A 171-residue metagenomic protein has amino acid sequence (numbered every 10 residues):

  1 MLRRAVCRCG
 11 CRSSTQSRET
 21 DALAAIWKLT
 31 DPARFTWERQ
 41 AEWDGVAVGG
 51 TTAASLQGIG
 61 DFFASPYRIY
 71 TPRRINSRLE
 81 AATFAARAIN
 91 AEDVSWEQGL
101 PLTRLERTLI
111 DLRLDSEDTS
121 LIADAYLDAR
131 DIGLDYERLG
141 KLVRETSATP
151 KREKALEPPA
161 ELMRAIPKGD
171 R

Functional and structural regions predicted by a protein language model:
M1-R104, D115-E145, R152-E153, A165-R171: Short gly/ser-rich loop at a beta-strand->alpha-helix junction or flexible surface loop bordering the NTP-binding
P158-P159: Eukaryote-biased recognition of C-terminal alpha-helical segments
